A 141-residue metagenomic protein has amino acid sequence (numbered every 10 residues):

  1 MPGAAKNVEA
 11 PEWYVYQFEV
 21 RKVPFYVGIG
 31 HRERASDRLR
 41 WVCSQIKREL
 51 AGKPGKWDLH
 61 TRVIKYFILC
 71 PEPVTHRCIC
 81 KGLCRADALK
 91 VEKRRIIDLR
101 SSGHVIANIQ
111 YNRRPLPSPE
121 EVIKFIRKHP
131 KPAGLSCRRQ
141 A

Functional and structural regions predicted by a protein language model:
M1, G28, L50-K53, C80 (+2 more regions): Intrinsically disordered, low-complexity segments enriched in small/polar residues
M1-D37, A86, K90, S118-A141: GIY-YIG nuclease catalytic motif and its immediate N-terminal context
F18, A35, L39, E49 (+4 more regions): Positively charged, low-complexity intrinsically disordered regions
V23-P24, G103-E121: BZIP DNA-binding basic region
H31-L89: Conserved short loop/helix modules at catalytic or binding sites in compact beta-alpha or helix-hairpin-helix contexts
V42-Q45, R95, H129: Alpha-helix boundary/capping residues
L69-C70, S102, K128-P132: Surface-exposed polar/charged interaction patches
R94-I106: Short arginine-rich
